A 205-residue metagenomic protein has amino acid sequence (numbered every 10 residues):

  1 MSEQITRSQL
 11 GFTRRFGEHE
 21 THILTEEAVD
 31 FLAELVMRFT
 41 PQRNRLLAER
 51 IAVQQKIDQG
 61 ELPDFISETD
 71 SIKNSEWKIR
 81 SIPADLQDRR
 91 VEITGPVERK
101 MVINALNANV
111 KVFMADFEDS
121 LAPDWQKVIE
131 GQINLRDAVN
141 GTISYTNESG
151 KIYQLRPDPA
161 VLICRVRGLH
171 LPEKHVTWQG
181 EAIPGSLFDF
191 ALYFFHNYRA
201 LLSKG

Functional and structural regions predicted by a protein language model:
I5-F16, E20-F31, M37-R38, P63-K73 (+4 more regions): Conserved alpha/beta-domain cores
V36, R43, R50, Q54-I57 (+4 more regions): Structural signal for hydrophobic packing residues in well-ordered secondary-structure cores of soluble enzyme domains
T40-N74: An N-cap/entry alpha-helix motif that binds or orients negatively charged groups
E76-W77, Q87-V91: Phosphate/adenylate-binding "loop-and-lid" substructures adjacent to NTP/NAD/dNTP-binding pockets in NTP-dependent
V97-K100, S120: Short acidic loop-to-helix transition motifs that present clustered carboxylates
K111-L121: Short acidic catalytic loops
L121-R167: A short alpha/beta connector and helix-capping loop motif
